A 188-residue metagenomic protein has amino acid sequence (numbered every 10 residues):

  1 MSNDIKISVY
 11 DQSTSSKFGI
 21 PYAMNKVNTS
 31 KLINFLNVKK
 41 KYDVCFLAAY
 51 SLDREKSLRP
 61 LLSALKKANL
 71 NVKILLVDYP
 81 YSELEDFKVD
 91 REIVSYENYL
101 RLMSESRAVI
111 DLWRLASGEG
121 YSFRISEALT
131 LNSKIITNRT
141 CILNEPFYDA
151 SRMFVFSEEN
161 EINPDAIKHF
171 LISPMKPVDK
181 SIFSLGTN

Functional and structural regions predicted by a protein language model:
M1-A64: Catalytic core of nucleotide-activated saccharide and alditol-phosphate transferases
S8-S16, L76-S82, N138-L143: Short, polar loop motifs at secondary-structure junctions
V9, V72-P80, S157, S181-I182: A generic structural motif
S15-K17, V27-I33, Y79-L84, E159-D165: A short acidic, often aromatic-flanked loop/helix-cap motif at beta-alpha or helix-coil junctions that lines enzyme
P21-A23, K73-L75, F154: General small-molecule cofactor/ligand-binding pocket signal
L52, Y79-S82, S117-G118: Short, catalytically relevant binding-site loops at active-site mouths
R59-Y79: A conserved nucleotide-sugar
E85-R91, Y96-T187: Catalytic binding pocket for nucleotide-activated donors in carbohydrate/polymer assembly enzymes
